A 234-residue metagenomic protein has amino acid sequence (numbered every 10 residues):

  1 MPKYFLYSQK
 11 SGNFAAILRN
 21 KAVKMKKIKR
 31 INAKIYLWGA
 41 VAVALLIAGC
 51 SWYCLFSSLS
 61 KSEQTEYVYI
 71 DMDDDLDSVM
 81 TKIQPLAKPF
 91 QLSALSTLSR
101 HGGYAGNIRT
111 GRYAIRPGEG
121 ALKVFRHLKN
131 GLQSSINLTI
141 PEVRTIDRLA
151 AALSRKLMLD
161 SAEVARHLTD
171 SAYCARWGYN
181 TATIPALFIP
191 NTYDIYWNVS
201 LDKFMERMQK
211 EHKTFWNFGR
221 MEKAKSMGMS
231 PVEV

Functional and structural regions predicted by a protein language model:
P2-N32: N-terminal Lys/Arg-rich, disordered targeting/topogenic segments
N13, M25-V234: Conserved catalytic or metal-liganding residues and their short signature motifs at active sites of enzymes
